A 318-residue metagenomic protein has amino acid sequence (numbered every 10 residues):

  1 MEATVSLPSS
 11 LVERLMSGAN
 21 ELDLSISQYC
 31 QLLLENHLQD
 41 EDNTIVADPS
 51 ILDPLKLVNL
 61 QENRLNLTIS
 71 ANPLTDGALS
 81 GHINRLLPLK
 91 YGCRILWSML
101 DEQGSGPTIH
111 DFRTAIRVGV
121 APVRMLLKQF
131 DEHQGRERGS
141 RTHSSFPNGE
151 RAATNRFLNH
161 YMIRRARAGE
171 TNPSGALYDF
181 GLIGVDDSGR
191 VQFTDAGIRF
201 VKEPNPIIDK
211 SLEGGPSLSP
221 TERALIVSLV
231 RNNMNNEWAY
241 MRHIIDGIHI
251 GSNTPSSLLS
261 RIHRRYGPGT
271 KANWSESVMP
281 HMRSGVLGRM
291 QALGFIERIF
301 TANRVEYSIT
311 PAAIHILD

Functional and structural regions predicted by a protein language model:
M1-S9, A19-L24: Short Lys/Arg-rich basic patches
T4-L7, L11, L33-N36, V286: Secondary-structure boundary/capping motif
N20-E21, L32, R199, H315: Charged/polar positions on well-ordered alpha helices
L22-A47: Short, basic amphipathic alpha-helical segments that act as recognition/interaction helices in nucleic-acid-binding
I45-D318: Donor-sugar nucleotide-binding helix/loop cap in glycosyltransferases
